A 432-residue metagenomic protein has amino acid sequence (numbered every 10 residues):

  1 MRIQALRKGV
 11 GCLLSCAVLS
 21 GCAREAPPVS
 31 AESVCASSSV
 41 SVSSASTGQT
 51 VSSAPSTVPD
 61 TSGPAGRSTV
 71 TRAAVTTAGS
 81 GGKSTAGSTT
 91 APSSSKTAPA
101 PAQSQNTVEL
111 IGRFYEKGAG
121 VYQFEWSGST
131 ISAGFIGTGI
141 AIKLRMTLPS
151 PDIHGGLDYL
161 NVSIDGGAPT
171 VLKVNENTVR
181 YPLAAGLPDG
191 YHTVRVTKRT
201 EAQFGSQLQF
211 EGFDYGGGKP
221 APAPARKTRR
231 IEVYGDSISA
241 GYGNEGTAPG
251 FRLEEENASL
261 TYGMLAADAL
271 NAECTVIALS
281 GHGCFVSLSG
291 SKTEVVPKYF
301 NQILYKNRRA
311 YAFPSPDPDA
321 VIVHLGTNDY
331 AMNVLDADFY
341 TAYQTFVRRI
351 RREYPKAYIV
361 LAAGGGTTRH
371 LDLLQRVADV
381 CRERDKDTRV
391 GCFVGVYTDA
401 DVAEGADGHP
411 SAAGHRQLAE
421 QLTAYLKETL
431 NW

Functional and structural regions predicted by a protein language model:
R2-A5, G9-C12, C22-Y234, S239-E255 (+1 more regions): N-terminal secretory targeting modules
S127-S129, N244, A248-Y340, G365-L374 (+1 more regions): Conserved SGNH/GDSL esterase-like catalytic core that processes O-acyl groups on lipids and polysaccharides
R230-Y234, S239, C274-A278, D319-H324 (+2 more regions): Structural recognition of the beta-strand scaffold that forms the well-ordered cores of secreted hydrolase catalytic
S239, G243, N271, T275 (+5 more regions): Sec-exported extracytoplasmic/periplasmic mature domains
F339, Y343, H415: Aromatic/hydrophobic pocket-lining residues that form the small-molecule binding cavity in soluble enzyme cores
Y343-V347, Q375-A378: Generic structural signal for well-ordered alpha-helices, preferentially at hydrophobic/aromatic core positions
G365-W432: Catalytic His-Asp segment of secreted/periplasmic serine-dependent ester chemistry enzymes
